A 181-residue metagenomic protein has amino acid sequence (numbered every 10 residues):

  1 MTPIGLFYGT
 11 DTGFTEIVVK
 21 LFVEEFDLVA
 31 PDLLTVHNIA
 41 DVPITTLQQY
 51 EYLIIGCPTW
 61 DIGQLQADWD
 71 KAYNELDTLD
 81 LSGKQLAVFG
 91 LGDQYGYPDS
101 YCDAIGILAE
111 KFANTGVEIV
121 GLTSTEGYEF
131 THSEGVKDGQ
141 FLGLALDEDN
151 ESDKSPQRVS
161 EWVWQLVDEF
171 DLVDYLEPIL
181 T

Functional and structural regions predicted by a protein language model:
M1-T2, T181: Short, Lys/Arg-enriched, disordered terminal segments
P3-E25: N-terminal beta1-alpha1 ligand-phosphate binding loop
I4, P31-L34, I119-V120: Hydrophobic anchor at the start of a short beta-strand that flanks the dinucleotide cofactor-binding loop
G5-Y8, H37-A40, A72-E75: Short acidic/polar alpha-helix capping motifs at helix-coil junctions
G9-G13, D41, T59: Short, surface-exposed acidic/glycine-rich loop or hinge patches that mediate macromolecular interfaces
V29, Q49-T181: FMN-binding flavodoxin-like domain, especially the glycine-rich phosphate-binding loop
P31-P43: A short beta-strand-loop structural module common to alpha/beta enzyme folds
